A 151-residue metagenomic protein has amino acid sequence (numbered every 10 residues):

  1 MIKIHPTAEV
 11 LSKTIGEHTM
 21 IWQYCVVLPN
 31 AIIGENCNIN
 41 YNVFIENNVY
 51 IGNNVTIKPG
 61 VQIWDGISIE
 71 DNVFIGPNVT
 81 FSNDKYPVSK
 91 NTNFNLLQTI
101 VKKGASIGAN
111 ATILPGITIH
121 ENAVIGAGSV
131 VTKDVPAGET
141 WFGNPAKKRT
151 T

Functional and structural regions predicted by a protein language model:
I2-P6, T14-I15, I21-I119, N144-A146: Flexible, glycine/small-residue-enriched loop-and-beta-strand segment within the central core of proteins
S82-D84, D134, R149-T151: Residues that scaffold the ATP/ADP-binding catalytic core of kinase and kinase-like folds
H120-N122, G138: Short conserved catalytic/interaction loops centered on acidic-Pro-aromatic/His motifs
I125: Binuclear metal-ion centers of metallo-dependent hydrolases, dominated by the metallo-beta-lactamase
V130-T132, E139: Leucine-rich solenoid repeat scaffolds
A137-T151: Conserved beta-strand-loop-alpha-helix hinge in the C-terminal portion of ABC ATPase nucleotide-binding domains
